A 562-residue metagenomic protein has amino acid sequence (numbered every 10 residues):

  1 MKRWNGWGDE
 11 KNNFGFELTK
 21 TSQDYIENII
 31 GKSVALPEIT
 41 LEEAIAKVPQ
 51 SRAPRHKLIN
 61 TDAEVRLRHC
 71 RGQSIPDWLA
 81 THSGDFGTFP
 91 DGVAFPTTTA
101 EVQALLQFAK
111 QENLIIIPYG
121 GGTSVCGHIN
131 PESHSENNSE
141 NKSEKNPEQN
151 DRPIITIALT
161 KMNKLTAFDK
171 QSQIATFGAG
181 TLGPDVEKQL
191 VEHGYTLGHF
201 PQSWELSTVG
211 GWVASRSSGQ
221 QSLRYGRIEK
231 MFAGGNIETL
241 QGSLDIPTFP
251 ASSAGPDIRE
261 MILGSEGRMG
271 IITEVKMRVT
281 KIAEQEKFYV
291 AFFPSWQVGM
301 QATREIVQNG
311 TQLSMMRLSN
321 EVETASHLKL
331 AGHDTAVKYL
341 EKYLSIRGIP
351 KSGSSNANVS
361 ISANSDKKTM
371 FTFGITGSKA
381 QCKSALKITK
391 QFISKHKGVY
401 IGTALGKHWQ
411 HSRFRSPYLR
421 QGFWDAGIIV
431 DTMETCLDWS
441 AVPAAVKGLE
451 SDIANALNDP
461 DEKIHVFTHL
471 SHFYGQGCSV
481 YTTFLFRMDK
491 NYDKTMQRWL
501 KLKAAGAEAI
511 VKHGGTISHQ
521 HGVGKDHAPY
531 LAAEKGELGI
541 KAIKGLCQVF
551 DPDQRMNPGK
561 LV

Functional and structural regions predicted by a protein language model:
M1-Q107, V125-N137, E144-Q173, E323-A331 (+3 more regions): N-terminal flexible segment immediately upstream of the FAD-binding catalytic core in FAD-dependent oxidoreductases
S51, R55-A80, M300-A505, H513: C-terminal substrate-recognition/cap domain of FAD-linked oxidoreductases
K142-K145, N163-E321: FAD-binding subdomain of flavoenzyme oxidoreductases
V322, F473, T516-P529: Small/polar glycine-rich anion-binding or flexible loop at a beta-alpha turn
V523-V562: Activity-critical C-terminal alpha-helical subdomain
